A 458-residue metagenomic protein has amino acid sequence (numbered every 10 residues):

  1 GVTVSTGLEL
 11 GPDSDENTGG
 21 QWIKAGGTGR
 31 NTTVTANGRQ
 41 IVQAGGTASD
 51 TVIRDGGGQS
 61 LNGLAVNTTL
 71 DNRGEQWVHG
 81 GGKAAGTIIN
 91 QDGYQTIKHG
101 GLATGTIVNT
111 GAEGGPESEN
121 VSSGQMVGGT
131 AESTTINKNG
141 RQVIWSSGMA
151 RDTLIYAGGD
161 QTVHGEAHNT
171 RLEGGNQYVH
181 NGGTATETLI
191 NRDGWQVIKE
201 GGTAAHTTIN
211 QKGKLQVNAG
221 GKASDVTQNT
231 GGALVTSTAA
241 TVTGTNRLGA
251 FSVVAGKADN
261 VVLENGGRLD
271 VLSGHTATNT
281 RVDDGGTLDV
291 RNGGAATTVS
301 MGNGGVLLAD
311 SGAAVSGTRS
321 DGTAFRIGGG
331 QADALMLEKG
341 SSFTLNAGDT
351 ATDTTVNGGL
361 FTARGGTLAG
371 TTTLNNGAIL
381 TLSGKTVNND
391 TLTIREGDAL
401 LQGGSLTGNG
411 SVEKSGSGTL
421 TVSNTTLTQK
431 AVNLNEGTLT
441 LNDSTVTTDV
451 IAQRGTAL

Functional and structural regions predicted by a protein language model:
G1-L458: Beta-strand-rich extracellular passenger or scaffold domains
